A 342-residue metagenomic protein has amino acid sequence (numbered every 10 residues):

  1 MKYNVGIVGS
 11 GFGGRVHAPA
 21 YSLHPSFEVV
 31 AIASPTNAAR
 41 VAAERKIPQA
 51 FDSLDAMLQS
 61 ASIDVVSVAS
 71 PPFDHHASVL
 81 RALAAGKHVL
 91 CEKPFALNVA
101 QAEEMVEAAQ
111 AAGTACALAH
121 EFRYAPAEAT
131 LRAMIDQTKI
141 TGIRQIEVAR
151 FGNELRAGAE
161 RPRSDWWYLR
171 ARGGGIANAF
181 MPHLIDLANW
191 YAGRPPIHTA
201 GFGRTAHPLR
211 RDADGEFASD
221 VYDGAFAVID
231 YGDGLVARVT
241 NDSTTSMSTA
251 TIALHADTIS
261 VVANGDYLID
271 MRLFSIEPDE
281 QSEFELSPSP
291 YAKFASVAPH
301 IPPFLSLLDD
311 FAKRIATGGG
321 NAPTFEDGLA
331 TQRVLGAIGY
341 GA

Functional and structural regions predicted by a protein language model:
M1, I7, V65-V68, E103 (+3 more regions): C-terminal helix-rich "cap/oligomerization" subdomain common to oxidoreductases
M1-R45: N-terminal Rossmann-like dinucleotide-binding module
V5, I47-A108, P303: Beta-loop-alpha module in the N-terminal Rossmann-like domain of NAD(P)-dependent dehydrogenases, especially those
C91, C116-L118, A263: Hydrophobic residues in well-ordered beta-strands that form the structural core
E104-E121, T141-I146: Rossmann-fold dehydrogenase core element
F122-F217: Predominantly a Rossmann-like dinucleotide-binding segment in NAD(P)-dependent oxidoreductases
I185-D270, L308-T317, A337: Contiguous beta-strand/loop segments that form the cofactor/metal-binding neighborhood of enzyme cores
